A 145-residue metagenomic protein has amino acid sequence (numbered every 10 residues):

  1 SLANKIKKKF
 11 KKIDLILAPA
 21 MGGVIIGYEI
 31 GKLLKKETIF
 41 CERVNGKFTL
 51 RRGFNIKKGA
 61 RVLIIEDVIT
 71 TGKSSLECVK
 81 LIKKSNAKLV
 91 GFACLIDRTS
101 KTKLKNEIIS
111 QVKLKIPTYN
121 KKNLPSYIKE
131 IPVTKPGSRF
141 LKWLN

Functional and structural regions predicted by a protein language model:
S1-K12, F140-N145: Active-site-facing substrate-recognition patch
N4, Y28, K32, K80 (+1 more regions): Short, well-ordered alpha-helices that flank and scaffold nucleotide-derived cofactor binding pockets
K11-A20: Short glycine-rich phosphate-binding loop at a beta-alpha junction
D14, A60, V90: Conserved acidic residues
I26-L63, T71-K73, S126: Short, glycine/charge-rich flexible loops or terminal/linker lids adjacent to PRPP-binding catalytic cores
V68-V79: Acidic, divalent-metal-coordinating active-site segment for phosphoryl/phosphodiester hydrolysis, typified by short
V79-N145: PRPP-dependent phosphoribosyltransferase catalytic core
